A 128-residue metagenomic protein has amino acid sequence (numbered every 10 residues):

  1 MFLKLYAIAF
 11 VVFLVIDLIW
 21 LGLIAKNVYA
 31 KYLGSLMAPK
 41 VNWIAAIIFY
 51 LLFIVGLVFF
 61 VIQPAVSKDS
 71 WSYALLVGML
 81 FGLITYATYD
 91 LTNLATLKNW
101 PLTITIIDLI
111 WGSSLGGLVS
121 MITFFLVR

Functional and structural regions predicted by a protein language model:
M1-R128: Juxtamembrane/disordered regions of integral membrane proteins
